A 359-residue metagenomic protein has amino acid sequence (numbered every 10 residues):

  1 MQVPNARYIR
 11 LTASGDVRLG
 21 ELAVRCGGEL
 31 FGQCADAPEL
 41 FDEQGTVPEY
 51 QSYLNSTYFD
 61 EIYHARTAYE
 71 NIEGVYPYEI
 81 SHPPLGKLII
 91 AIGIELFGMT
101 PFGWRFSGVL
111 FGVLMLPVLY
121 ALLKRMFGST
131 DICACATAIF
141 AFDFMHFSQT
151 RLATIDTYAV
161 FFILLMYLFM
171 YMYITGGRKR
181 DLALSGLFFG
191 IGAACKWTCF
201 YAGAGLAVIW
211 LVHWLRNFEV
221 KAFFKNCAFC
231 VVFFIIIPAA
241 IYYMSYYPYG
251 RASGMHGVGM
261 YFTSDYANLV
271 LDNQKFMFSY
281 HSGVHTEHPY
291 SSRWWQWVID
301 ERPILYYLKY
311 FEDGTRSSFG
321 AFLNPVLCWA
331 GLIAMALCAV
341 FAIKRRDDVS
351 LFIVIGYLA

Functional and structural regions predicted by a protein language model:
G28-A68, P238-Q296: Aromatic-rich transmembrane-lumenal/periplasmic boundary elements in polytopic membrane proteins
M99, L119-F142, F161, I174-R180 (+1 more regions): Transmembrane-helix signature of polytopic, membrane-embedded enzymes that assemble or transfer cell-envelope glycans
F102, F106-F127, L165-F169, A334-C338: Transmembrane-helix motifs of polytopic, lipid-linked glycan transferases
W104, G108, M145-A159, T198: Short acidic/glycine- and proline-prone juxtamembrane loop motifs at membrane-interface regions of multi-pass membrane
L119, Y310-D348: Hydrophobic, aromatic-rich transmembrane alpha-helices and their immediate juxtamembrane boundary segments
K124-F127, M166-L182, G192, W210-F218: Membrane-interface transmembrane helices that cradle and orient dolichyl/undecaprenyl
A136-A141, L168, F189, A193: Short helix- or helix-capping micro-motifs that position conserved polar/aromatic residues at function-defining sites
A183-G186, T198-R216: Transmembrane-embedded, aromatic-rich helix segments that form part of the hydrophobic channel/pocket engaging
